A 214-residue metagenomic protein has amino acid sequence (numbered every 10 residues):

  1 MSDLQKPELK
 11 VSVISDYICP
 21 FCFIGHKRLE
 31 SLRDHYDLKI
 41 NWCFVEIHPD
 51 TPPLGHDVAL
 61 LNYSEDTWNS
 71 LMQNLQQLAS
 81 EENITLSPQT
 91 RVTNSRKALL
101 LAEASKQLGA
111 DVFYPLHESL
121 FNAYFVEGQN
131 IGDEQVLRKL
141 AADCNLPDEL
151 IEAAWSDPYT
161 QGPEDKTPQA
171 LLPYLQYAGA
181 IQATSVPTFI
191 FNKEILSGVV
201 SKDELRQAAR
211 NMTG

Functional and structural regions predicted by a protein language model:
M1: Non-catalytic, low-structured ubiquitin/UBL-interacting segments
L4-V13, I24-Y36, Q107-D111, P115 (+1 more regions): C-terminal cap of thioredoxin/glutaredoxin-like
S15-Y17: Functional transmembrane helices that embed catalytic/metal-coordinating motifs
P20: Cys/His/Pro-rich metal-binding microdomains
F23-G128: Structural alpha/beta surface segment adjacent to cysteine/selenocysteine redox centers across thiol/disulfide enzymes
